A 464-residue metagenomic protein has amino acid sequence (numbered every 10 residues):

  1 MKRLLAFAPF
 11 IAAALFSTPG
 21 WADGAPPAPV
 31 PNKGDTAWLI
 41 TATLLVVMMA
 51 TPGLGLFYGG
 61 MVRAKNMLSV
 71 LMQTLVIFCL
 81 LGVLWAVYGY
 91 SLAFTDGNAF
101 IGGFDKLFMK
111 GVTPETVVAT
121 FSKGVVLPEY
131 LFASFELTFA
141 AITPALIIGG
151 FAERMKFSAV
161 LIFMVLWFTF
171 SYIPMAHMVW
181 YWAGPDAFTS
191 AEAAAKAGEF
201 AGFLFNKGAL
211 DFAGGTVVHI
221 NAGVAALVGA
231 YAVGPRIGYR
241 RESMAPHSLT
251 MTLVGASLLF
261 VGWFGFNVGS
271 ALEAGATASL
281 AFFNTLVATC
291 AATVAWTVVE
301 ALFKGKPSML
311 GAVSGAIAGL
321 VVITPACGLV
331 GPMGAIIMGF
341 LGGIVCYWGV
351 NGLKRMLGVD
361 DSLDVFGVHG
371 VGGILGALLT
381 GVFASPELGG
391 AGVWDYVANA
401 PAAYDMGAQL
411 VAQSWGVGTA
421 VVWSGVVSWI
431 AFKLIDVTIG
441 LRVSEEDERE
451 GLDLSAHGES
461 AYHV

Functional and structural regions predicted by a protein language model:
M1-D23: N-terminal secretory/membrane targeting signals
P19-V464: Glycine- and aromatic-enriched membrane alpha-helices
